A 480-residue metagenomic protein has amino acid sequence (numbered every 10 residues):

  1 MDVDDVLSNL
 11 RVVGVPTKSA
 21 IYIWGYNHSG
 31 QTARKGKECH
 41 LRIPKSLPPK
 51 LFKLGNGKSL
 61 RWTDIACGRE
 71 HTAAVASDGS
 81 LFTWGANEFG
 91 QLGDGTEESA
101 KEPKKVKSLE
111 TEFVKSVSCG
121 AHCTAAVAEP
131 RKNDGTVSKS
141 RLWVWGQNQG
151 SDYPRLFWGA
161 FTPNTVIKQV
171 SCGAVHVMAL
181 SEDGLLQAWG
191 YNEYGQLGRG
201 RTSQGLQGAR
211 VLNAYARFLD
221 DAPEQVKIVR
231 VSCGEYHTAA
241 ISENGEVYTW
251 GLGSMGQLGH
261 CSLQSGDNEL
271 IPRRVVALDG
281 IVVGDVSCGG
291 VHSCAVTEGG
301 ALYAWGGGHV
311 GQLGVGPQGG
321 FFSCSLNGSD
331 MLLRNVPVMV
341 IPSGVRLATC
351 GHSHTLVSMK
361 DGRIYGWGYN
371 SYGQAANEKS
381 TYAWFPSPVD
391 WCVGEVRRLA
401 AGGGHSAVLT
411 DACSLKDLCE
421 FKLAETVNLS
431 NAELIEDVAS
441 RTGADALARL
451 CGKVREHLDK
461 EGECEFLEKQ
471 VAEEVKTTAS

Functional and structural regions predicted by a protein language model:
M1-K416, L423-T426: Eukaryote-biased RCC1-like beta-propeller repeat architecture
K168-Q169, R441, S480: Conserved small-residue-rich
D411-E473: Post-BTB helical module
A472-S480: C-terminal helix/juxtamembrane-tail motif
